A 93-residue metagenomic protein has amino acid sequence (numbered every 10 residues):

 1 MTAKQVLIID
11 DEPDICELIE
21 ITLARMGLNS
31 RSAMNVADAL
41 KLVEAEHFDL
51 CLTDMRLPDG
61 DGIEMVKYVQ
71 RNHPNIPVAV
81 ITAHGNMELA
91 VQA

Functional and structural regions predicted by a protein language model:
M1-L7: Non-catalytic signal-transmission and effector/linker regions of two-component phosphorelay proteins
A3, H47-D49, N72-P77: His-Asp phosphorelay/catalytic-motif detector in bacterial-type signaling
K4, M34-N35, D61-E64: Acidic catalytic/metal-coordinating carboxylates
L7, S32-L50: Acidic, metal-coordinating helix/loop segments flanking the phosphotransfer/catalytic sites of two-component signaling
D10, D54: Active-site residues of response regulator receiver
C16, P58, T82, N86: The feature encodes the CheY-like receiver
E17-R25: Charged docking surfaces used in two-component/phosphorelay signaling
K41, I63-N75, Q92: Short amphipathic alpha-helix used as the core "switch/output" element in two-component signaling
